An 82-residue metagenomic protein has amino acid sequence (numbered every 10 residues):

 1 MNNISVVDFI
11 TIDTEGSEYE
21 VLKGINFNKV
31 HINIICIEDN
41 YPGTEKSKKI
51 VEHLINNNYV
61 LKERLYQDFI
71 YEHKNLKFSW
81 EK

Functional and structural regions predicted by a protein language model:
M1-K82: Conserved acidic-Pro-Pro-aromatic motif
